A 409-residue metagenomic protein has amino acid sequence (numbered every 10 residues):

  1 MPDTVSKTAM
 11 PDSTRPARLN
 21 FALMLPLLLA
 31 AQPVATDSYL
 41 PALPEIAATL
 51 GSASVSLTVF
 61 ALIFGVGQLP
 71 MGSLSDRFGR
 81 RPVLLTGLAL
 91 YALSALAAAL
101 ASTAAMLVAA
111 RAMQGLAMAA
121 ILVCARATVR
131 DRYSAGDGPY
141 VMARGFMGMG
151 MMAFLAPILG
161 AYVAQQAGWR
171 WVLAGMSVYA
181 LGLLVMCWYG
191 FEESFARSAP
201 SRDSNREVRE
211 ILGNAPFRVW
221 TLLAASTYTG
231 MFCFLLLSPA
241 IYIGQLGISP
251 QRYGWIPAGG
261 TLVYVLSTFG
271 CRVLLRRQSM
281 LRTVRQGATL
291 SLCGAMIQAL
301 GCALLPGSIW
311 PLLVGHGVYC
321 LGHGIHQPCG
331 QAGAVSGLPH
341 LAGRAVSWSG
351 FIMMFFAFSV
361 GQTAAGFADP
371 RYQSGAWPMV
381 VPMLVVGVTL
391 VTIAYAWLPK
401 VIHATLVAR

Functional and structural regions predicted by a protein language model:
K7-R15, E192-T221: Juxtamembrane intracellular "pre-TM" segments in multi-pass secondary transporters
A42-Q68: Extracellular/periplasmic helix-loop-helix junction of adjacent transmembrane segments in MFS-like secondary
V66-A104: Conserved MFS/SLC helix-loop-helix module at the cytosolic interface between two early adjacent transmembrane helices
G79, L100-M106, A117, S134 (+1 more regions): Helix-breaking motifs and short loop linkers at transmembrane-helix boundaries and internal kinks in secondary membrane
A110-M149: Cytoplasmic helix-loop-helix junction between adjacent transmembrane helices in 12-TM secondary transporters
A135-G136, Y140-Y189: Helix-loop-helix hairpin linking two adjacent transmembrane segments in secondary transporters
Q331-Y372: A late C-terminal transmembrane helix in Major Facilitator Superfamily
